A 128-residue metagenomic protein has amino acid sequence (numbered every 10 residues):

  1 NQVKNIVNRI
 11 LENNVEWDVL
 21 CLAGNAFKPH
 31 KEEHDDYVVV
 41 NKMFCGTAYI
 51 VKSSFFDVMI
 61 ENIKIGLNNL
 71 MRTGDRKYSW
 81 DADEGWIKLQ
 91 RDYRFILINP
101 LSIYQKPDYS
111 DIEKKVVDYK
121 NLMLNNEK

Functional and structural regions predicted by a protein language model:
Q2-K128: An acidic/histidine-cluster motif and surrounding catalytic segment that typifies divalent-metal-assisted enzyme active
